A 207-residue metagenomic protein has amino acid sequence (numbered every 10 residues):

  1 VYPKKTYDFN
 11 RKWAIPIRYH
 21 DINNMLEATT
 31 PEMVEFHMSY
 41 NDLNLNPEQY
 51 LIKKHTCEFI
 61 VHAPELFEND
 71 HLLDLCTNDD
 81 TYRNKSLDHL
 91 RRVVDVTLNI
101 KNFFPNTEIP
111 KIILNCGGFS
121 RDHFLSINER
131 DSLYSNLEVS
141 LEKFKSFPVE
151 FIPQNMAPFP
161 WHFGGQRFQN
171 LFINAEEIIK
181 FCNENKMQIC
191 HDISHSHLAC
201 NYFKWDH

Functional and structural regions predicted by a protein language model:
V1-D95, M187-Q188: N-terminal pre-domain/capping segments
P16-M25, M33-Y50, S120-F124, F159-Q169 (+1 more regions): Acidic-and-aromatic substrate-binding clefts and catalytic sites of carbohydrate-active enzymes
V34-M38, L114, P153, H191-I193: Conserved beta-strand positions
E65, A157, S194-H195: Short, glycine/acidic-enriched loop or turn micro-motifs at the edges of active sites
L75-Q188, L198: Active-site acidic/histidine proton-transfer and metal-coordination neighborhood in alpha/beta enzyme cores
